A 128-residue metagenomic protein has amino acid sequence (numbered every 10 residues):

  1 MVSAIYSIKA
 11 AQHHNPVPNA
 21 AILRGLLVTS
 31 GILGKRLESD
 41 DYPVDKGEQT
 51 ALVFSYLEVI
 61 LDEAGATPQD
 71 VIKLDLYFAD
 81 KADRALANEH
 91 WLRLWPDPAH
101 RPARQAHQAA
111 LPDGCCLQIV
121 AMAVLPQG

Functional and structural regions predicted by a protein language model:
M1-S55, V59-I72, F78-G128: N-terminal presequence-like segments and the immediate start of the first folded domain
